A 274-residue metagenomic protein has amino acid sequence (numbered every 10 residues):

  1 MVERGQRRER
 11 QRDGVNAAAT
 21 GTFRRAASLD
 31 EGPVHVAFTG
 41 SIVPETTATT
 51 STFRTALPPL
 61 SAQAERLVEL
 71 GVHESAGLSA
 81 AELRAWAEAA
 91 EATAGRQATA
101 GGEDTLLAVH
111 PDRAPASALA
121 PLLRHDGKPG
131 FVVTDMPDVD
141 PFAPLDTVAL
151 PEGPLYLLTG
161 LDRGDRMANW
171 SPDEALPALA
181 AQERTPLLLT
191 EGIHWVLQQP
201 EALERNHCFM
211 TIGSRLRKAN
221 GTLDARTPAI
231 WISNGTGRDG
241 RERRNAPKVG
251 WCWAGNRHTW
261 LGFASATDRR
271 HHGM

Functional and structural regions predicted by a protein language model:
R4-R12: Cationic, low-complexity basic patches in intrinsically disordered or flexible, solvent-exposed regions
R12-V15, G21-T22, G32: Short linear segments in intrinsically disordered or otherwise low-structure-confidence regions
G40-T185, G192-M274: A binding-site-centric feature that preferentially detects glycan-recognition modules on secreted/surface proteins
